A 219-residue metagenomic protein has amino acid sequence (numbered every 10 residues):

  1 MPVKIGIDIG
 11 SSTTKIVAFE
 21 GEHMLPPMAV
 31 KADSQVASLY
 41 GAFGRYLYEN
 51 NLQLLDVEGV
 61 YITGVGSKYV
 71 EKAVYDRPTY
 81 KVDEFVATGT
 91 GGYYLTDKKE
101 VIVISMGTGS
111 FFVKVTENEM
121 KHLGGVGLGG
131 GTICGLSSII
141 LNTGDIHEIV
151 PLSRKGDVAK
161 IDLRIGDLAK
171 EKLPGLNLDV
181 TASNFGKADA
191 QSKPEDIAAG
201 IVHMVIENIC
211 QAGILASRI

Functional and structural regions predicted by a protein language model:
P2-D8, V57-Y61, E100-S105, G125: Short glycine-aspartate micro-motif
V3-G41, R45, M120: Short glycine-rich, Thr/Ser-proximal phosphate-binding strand/loop in the N-terminal lobe of ATP-dependent enzymes
D8-T13, V65, I104-G109, G127-G130: A short acidic Gly-Thr/Ser loop motif
M28-A32, F43, Y48-E84, E117-H122: Short beta-strand-loop/turn "lid" adjacent to the catalytic site in phosphate-handling enzymes
V70-I104, G109-E119: Conserved phosphate-binding catalytic cores of ATP/NTP-utilizing and phosphoryl-transfer enzymes
Y93, N118-L173: Glycine-rich phosphate-binding loop plus the immediately following alpha-helix
P174-I219: Adenine-nucleotide phosphate-binding core of ATP-dependent small-molecule kinases
